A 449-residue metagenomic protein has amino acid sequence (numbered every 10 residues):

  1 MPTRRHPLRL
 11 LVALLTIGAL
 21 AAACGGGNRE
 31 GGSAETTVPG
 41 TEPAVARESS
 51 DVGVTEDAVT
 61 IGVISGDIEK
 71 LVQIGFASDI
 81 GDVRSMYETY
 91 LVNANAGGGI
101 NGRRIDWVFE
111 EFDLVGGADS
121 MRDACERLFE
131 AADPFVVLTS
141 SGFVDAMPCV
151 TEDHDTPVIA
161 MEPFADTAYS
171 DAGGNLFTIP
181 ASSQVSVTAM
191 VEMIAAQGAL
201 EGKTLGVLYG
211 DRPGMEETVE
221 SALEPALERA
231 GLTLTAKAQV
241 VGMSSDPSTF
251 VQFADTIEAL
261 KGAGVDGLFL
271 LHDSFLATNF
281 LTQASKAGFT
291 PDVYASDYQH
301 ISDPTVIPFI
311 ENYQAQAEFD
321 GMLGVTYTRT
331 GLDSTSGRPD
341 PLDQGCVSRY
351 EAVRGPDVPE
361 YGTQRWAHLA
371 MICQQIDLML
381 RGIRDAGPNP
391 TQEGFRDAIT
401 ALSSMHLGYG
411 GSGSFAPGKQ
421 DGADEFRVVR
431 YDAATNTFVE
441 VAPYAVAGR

Functional and structural regions predicted by a protein language model:
M1-A22: Sec-dependent bacterial lipoprotein signal peptides
C24-A34: Bacterial lipoprotein signal-peptidase II cleavage site
G32-R127, H368: N-terminal extracellular/periplasmic Venus flytrap/periplasmic-binding protein-like
A77-S85, V115-D119, S141, A181-T188 (+7 more regions): Soluble non-cytosolic domains of exported or imported proteins
S78-G81, A96-D171, I179, G242-V251 (+2 more regions): Beta-alpha junction/loop-to-helix N-cap segments that form part of ligand/metal-binding clefts
D133-M243, D292-G324: Extracytoplasmic ligand/sensor domains, especially the bilobed periplasmic-binding protein
A284-C373, Y444-A447: Extracellular/periplasmic periplasmic-binding protein-like sensory domains
P356-A370, I376, L380-F438: Segments of small-molecule ligand-sensing domains
